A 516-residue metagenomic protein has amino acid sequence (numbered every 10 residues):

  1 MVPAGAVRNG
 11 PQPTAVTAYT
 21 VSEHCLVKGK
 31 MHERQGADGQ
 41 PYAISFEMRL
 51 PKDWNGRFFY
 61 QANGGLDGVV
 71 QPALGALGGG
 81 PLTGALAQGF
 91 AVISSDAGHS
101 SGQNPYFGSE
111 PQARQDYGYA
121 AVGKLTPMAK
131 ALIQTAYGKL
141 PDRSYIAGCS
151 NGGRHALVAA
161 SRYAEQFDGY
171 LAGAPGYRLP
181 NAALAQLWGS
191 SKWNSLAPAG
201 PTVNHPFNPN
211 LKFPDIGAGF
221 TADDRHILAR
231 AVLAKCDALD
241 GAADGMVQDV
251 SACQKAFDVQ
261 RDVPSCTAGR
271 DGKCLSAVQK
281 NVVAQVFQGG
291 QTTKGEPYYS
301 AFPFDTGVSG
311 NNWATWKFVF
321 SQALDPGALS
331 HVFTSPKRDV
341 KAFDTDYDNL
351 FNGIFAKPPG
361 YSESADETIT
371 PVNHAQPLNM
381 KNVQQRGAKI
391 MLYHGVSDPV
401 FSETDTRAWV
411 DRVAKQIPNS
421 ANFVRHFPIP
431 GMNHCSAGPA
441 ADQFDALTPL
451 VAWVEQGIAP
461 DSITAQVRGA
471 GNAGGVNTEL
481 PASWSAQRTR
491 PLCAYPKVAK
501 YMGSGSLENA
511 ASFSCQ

Functional and structural regions predicted by a protein language model:
M1-R57, V70-P72, A76-G80, A229 (+4 more regions): Catalytic-loop region of hydrolases
N55, N63-G138, L184, F343 (+4 more regions): Cap/lid segment of the alpha/beta-hydrolase catalytic domain
L82-S95, A121-P127, Q166-P198, A408-G438 (+1 more regions): Catalytic or ion-translocation cores adjacent to nucleophile or general acid/base/metal-coordination motifs in diverse
G138-S150: Alpha/beta-hydrolase fold nucleophile elbow
A147-G152, A156, D398: Gly/Ala-rich beta-loop-alpha elbow adjacent to hydrolase catalytic centers
V158-A159, E165-Q291: A catalytic-pocket lid/entrance helix-loop region that shapes and gates access to the active site across common
M391-H394: Short beta-strand/loop motif that positions the catalytic acidic residue of the alpha/beta-hydrolase fold
V400-T404: Conserved alpha/beta-hydrolase "acid-adjacent" motif
